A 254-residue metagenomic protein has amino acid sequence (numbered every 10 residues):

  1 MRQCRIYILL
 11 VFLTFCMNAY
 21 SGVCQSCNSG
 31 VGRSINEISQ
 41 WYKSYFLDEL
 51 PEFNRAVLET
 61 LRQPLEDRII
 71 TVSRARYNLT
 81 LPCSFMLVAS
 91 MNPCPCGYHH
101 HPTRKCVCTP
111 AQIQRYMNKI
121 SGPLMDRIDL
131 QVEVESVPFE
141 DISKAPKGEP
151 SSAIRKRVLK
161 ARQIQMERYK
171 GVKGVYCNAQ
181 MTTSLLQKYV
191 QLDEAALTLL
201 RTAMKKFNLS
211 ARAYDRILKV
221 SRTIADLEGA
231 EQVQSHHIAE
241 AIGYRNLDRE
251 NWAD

Functional and structural regions predicted by a protein language model:
M1-I8: Bacterial N-terminal signal peptides that target proteins for export
R2, T14, G22, N92-C94 (+1 more regions): Secreted/extracellular small peptides and ectodomain modules produced from precursors
L9-N18: Bacterial N-terminal signal peptides
G22-W41: Short N-terminal segments immediately surrounding and downstream of signal-peptide cleavage
S44: Hydrophobic "anchor" residues on beta-strands that sit immediately upstream of conserved functional sites
D48-E49: Walker B catalytic acidic pair
A56-T60, P64-D254: Basic, amphipathic alpha-helical bundle interface domains used for macromolecular binding and assembly
